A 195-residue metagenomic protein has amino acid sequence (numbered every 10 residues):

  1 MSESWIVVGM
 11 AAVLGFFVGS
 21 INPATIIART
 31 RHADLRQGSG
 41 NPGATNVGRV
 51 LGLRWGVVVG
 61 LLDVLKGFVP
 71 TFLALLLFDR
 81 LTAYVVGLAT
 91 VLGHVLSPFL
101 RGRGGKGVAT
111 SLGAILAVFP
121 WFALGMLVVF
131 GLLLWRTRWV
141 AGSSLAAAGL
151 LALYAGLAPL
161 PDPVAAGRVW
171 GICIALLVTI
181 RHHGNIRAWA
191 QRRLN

Functional and structural regions predicted by a protein language model:
S2-T30: N-terminal signal-anchor transmembrane alpha helix
V7, A11, W55-P98, F130-G131 (+2 more regions): Nucleotide and nucleotide-moiety/phosphate-recognizing core
A24-G56, G104, R187-N195: Cytosolic, membrane-interface loops and tails of multi-pass inner-membrane proteins
A24-R29, L92-R103, V129-T137, H182-W189: C-terminal ends of transmembrane helices
D34-G43, F99-L112, W139-L150: Short, non-helical or kinked segments that cap or interrupt transmembrane helices
G48-L51, A74-F78, G93, V108-T137 (+1 more regions): Interfacial segments of multi-pass membrane proteins
F122-M126, V140-A148, D162-I174: Loop-to-transmembrane alpha-helix initiation sites
V164-N195: C-terminal membrane-associated helical module and adjoining short loops/tails
